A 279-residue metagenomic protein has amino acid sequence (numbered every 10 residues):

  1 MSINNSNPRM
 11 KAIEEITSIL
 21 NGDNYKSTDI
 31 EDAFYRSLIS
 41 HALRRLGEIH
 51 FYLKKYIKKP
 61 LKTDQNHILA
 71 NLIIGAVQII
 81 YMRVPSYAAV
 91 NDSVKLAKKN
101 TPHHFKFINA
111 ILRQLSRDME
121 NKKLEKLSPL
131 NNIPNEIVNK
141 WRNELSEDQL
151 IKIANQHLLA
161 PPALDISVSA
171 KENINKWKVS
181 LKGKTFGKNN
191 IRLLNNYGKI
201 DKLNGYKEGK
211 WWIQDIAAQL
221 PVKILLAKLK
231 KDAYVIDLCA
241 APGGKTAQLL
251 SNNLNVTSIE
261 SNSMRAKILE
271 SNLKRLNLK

Functional and structural regions predicted by a protein language model:
M1-K279: S-adenosylmethionine
